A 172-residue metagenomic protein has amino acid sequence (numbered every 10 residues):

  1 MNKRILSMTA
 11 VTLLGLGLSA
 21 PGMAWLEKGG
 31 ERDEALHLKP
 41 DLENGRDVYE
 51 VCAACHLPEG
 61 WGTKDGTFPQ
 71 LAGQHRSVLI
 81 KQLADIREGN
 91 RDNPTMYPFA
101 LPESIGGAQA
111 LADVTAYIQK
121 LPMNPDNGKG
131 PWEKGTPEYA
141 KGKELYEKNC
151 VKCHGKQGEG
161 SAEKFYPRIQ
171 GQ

Functional and structural regions predicted by a protein language model:
M1-T9: Bacterial N-terminal signal peptides that target proteins for export
T9-G17: Bacterial N-terminal signal peptides
S19-P21: N-terminal signal peptide c-region/cleavage motif recognized by signal peptidases
W25-Y49, K64-T67, Q119-L145, S161-F165: Electrostatic cytochrome c docking/interface patches
D33-E88: The feature marks the first
G45, C52-P58, V114, G142 (+1 more regions): The canonical Cys-X-X-Cys-His
H56-W61, Q119-K120, H154-E159, Q170: Detector for the c-type heme attachment site
T63-A72, D85-L121, D126-W132, E163-R168: Axial heme c-ligation environment in periplasmic c-type cytochrome domains
